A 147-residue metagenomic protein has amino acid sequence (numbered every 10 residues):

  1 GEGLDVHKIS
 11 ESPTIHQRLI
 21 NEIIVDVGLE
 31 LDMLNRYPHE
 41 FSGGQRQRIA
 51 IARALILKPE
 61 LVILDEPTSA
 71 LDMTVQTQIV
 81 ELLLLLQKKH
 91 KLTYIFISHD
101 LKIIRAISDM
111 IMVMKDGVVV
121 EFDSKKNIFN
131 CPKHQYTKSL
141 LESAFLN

Functional and structural regions predicted by a protein language model:
E2-D5, T14-D32, L141-E142: Conserved ABC ATPase "signature" region
Y37-F41, Q45: Conserved ABC ATPase signature
I51, I79: Hydrophobic anchor residue at the start of the ABC signature
I56-E60: A short, proline-enriched helix->beta-strand linker immediately N-terminal to the Walker B motif in ABC-type P-loop
I104-A106: A short, surface-exposed alpha-helical micro-motif characterized by mixed small hydrophobic and charged/polar residues
M110, F122: Short, glycine/charged-rich "phosphate-handling" switch motifs in NTP-dependent and phosphotransfer domains
